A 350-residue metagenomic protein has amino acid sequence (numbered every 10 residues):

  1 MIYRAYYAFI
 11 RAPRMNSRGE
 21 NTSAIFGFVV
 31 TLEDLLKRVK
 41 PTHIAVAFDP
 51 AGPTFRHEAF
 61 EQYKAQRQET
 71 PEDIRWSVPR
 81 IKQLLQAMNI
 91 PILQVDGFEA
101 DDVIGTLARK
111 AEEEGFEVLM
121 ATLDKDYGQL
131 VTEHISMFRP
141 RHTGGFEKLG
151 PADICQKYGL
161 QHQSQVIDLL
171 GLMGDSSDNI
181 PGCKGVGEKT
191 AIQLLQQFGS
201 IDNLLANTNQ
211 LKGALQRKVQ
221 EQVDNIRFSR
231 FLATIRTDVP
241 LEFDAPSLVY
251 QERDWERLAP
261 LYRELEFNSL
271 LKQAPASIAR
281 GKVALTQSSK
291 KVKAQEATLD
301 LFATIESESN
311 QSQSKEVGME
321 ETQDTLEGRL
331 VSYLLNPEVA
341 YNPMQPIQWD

Functional and structural regions predicted by a protein language model:
M1-A121, K125-A152, N225-F228, T234-E242 (+1 more regions): Noncatalytic, basic helical substrate-engagement surface that gates or grips nucleic-acid strands
T42-A45, M88-I90, E113, T132-S136 (+1 more regions): Non-catalytic nucleic-acid-binding/docking modules located in mid-to-C-terminal regions of nucleic-acid enzymes
